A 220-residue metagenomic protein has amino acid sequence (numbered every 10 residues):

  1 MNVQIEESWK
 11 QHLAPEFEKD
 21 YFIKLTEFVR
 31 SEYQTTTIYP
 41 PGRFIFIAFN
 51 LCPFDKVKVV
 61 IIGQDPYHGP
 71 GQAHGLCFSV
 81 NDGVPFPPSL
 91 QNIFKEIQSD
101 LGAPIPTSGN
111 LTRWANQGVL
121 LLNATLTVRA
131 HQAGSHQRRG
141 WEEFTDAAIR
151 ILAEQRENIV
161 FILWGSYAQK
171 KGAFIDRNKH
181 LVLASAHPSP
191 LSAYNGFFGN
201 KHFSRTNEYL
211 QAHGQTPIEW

Functional and structural regions predicted by a protein language model:
M1-L13: Generic N-terminal amphipathic, Lys/Arg-enriched alpha-helix
V3, P15-V160, A168-K170, I175 (+4 more regions): A polyanion-binding, active-site-adjacent surface
F197: C-terminal substrate-binding/active-site "lid" region of AdoMet-derived donor-dependent transferases
